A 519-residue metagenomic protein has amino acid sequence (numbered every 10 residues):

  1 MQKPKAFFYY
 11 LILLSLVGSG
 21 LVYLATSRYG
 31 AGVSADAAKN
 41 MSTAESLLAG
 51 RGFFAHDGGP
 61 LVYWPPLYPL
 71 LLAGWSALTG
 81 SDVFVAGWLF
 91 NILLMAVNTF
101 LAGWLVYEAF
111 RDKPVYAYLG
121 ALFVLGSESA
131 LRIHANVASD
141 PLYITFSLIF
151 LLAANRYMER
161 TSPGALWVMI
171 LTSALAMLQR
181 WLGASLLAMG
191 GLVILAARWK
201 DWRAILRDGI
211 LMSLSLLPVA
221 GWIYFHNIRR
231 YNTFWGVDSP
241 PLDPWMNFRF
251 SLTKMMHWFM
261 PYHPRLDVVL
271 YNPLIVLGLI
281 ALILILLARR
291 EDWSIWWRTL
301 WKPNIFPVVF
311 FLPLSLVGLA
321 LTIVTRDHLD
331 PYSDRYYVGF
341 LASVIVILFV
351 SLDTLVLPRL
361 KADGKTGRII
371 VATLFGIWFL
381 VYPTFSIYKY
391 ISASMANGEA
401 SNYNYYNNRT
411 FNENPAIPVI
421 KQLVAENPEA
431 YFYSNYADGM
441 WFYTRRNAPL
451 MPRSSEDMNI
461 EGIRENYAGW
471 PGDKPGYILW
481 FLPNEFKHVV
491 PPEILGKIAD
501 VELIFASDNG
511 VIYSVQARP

Functional and structural regions predicted by a protein language model:
Q2-P4, R156-T161, L186-L217, I295-W296: Perimembrane helix-loop-helix junctions
F8-L13, L119, L171, A188 (+3 more regions): Signature aromatic-anchored transmembrane alpha helix within multi-pass, membrane-resident enzymes that catalyze glycan
S34, R132-L142: Short acidic/glycine- and proline-prone juxtamembrane loop motifs at membrane-interface regions of multi-pass membrane
A49-D57, I228-I295, I323: Membrane-lumen/periplasm interface segments of multi-pass, membrane-embedded glycan/lipid transferases
P66, L70, L78-V97, I133 (+1 more regions): Loop-to-helix entry region of an early transmembrane alpha helix in multi-pass inner-membrane enzymes
A86-R111, T145, I149-F150: Transmembrane-helix motifs of polytopic, lipid-linked glycan transferases
V106, A154, L374-G439: Membrane-embedded, lumen/periplasm-facing catalytic core of multi-pass transferases that use lipid-linked donors
E108-D112, F150-L166, A176: Membrane-interface transmembrane helices that cradle and orient dolichyl/undecaprenyl
